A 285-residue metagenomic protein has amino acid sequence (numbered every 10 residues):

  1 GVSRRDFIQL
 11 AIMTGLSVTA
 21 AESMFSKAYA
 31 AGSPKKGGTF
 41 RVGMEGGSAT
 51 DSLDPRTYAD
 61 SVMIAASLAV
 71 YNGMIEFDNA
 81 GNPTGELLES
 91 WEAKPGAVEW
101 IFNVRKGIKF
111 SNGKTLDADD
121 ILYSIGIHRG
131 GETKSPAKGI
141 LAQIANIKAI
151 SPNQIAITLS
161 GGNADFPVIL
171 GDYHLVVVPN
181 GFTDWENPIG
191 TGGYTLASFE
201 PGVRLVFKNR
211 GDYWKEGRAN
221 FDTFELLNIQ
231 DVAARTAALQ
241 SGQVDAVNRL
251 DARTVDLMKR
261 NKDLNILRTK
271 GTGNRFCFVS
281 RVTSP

Functional and structural regions predicted by a protein language model:
G1-D6, M13-G15, A21, K27: N-terminal secretory signal peptides
E22-G46: C-terminal segment of N-terminal export signals and the immediately downstream linker at the start of the mature
R41, D117-G126, Q154-A156, G192-G193 (+4 more regions): Alpha-helical secondary-structure segments
G43-P95, G126, I189-T191: N-terminal lobe/hinge region of extracytoplasmic solute-binding protein
D78-N82, V168-E225, D231-A233, S241: Gly/Pro-rich hinge or "lid" segments in bacterial periplasmic/extracellular proteins
E89-K134, A156, R235-A238: Aromatic- and charge-enriched surface segment that lines or borders ligand/interaction sites
N103, A137-N180: Surface-exposed binding/hinge segments that line and control ligand-binding clefts or catalytic entry sites
N146-K148, A197-K208, E225-P285: Extracellular/periplasmic solute-recognition and catalytic clefts
